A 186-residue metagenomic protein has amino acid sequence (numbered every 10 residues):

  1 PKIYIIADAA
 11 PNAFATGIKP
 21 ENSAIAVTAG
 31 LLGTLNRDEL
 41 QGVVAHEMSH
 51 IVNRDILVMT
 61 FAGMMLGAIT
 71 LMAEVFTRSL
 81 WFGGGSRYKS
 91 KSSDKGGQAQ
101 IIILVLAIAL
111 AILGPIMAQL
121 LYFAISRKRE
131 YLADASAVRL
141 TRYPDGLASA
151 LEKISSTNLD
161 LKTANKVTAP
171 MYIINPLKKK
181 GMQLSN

Functional and structural regions predicted by a protein language model:
K2-A24, G83-G97, A124, V138-N186: Active-site-proximal gating segments in proteases and membrane effectors
D8, G30-L32, G67, P176: Solvent-exposed coil/turn segments that connect beta secondary-structure elements in extracytoplasmic/periplasmic
A26-T28, G114-Q119, K180-S185: Bateman (tandem CBS) regulatory domains
V27, G42-H50, R54, E130-D134: Active-site recognition of the HExxH zinc-binding catalytic motif
A29-G42: Short pre-active-site segment immediately N-terminal to the catalytic Zn-binding motif
N36, V52-I56, R142, L159: Residues in soluble alpha-helical coiled-coils and helical-bundle/repeat scaffolds
M48-G63, D145: Catalytic Zn2+-binding segment of zinc metalloproteases
M59-S136: Hydrophobic transmembrane alpha-helical segments that form the core helix bundle of multi-pass membrane enzymes
